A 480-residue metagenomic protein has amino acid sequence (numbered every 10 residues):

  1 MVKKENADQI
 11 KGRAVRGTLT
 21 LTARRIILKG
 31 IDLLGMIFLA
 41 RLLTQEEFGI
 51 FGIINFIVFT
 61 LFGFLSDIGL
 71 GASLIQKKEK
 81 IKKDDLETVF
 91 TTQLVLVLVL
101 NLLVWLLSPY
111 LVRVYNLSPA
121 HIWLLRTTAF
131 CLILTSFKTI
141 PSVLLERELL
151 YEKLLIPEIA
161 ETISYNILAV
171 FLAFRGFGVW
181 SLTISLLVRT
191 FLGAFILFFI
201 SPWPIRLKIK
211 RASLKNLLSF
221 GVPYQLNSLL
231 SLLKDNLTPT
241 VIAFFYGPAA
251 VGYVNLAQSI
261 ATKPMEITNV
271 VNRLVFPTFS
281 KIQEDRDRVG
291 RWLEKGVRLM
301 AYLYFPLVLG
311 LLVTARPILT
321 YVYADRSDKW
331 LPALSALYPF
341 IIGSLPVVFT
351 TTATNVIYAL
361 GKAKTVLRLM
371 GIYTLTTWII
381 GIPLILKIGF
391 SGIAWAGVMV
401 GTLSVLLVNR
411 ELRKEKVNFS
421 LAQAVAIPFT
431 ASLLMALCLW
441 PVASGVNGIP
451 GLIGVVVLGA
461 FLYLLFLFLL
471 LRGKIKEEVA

Functional and structural regions predicted by a protein language model:
M1-D32, A72, D84-T91, S118-H121 (+6 more regions): N-terminal membrane topogenesis motif
M1-D8, A426, L437-A480: Membrane-proximal transmembrane or re-entrant/amphipathic helices at the cytosolic face
M1-I10, A14, E152, F195-N236 (+3 more regions): Interhelical loop/hinge segments that connect adjacent transmembrane helices in multipass membrane
I10-I68, L96-S108, L125, C131 (+6 more regions): Signature of the first transmembrane helix
K11, V15, S73, E79-K82 (+6 more regions): Membrane-interface junctions at transmembrane-helix termini in multi-pass inner-membrane proteins
G17-L33, E161, L182-R189, G193 (+9 more regions): Transmembrane helical elements of multi-pass membrane transporters/channels
F38-N55, L149-E152, I163-F195, K364 (+4 more regions): Membrane-interface helix-loop junctions in multi-pass transport and translocation proteins
Q76-T92, Y253-G371: Specific pore-lining/lateral-gate transmembrane helices of multi-pass inner-membrane transport and insertion machines
